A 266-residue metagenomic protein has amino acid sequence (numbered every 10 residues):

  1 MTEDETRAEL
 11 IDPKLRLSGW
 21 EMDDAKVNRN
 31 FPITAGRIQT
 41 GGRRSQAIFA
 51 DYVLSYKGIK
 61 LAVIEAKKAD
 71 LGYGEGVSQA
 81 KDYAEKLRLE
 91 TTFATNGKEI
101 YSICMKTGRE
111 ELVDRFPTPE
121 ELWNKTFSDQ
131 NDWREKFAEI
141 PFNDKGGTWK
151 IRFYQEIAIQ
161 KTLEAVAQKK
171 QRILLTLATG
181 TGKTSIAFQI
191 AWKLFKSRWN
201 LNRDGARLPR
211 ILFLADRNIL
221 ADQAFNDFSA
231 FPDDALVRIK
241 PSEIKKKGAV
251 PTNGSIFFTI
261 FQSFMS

Functional and structural regions predicted by a protein language model:
M1-A62, K67-I211, A215, I219-A235 (+2 more regions): ATP-dependent helicase/translocase motor core
T95, K240-S242: Phosphate/diphosphate-binding loops
S242-F257: Conserved motor-coupling elements within RecA-like helicase/translocase cores
S266: Short, solvent-exposed loop/turn elements at domain surfaces
